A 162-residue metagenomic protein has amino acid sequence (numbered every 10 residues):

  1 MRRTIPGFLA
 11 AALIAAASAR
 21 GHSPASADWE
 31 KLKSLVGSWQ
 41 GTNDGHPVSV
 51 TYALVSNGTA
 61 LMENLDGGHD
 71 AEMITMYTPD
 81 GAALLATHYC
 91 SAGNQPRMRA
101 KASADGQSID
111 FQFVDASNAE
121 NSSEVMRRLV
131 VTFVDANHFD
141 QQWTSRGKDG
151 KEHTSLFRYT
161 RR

Functional and structural regions predicted by a protein language model:
M1-T4: Positively charged n-region of N-terminal signal peptides that target proteins for export
P6-G7, V131: General helical structural elements
G7-A16: Bacterial N-terminal signal peptides
R20-R162: Hydrophobic small-molecule pocket/channel-lining residues, especially in calycin-type beta-barrels
